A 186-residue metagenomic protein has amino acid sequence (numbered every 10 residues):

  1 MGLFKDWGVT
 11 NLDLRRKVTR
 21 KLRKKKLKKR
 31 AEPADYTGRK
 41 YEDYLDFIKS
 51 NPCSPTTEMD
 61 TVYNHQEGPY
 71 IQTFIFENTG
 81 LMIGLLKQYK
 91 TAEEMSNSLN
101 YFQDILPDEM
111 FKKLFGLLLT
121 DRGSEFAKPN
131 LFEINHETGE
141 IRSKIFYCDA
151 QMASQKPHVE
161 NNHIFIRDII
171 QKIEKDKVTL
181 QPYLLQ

Functional and structural regions predicted by a protein language model:
M1-Q186: Secondary-structure boundary/capping micro-motif
